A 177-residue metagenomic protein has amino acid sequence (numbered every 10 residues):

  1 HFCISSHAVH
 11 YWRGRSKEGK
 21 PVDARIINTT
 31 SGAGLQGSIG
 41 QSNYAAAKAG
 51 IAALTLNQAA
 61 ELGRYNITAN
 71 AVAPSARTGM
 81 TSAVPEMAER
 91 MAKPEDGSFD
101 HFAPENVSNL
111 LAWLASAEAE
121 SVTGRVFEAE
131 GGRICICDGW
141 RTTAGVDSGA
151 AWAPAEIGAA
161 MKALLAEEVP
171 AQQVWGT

Functional and structural regions predicted by a protein language model:
S5, A47: Active-site helix of classical SDR
H7-V22, A117: A short helix-coil junction within the Rossmann-fold of NAD(P)-dependent oxidoreductases
S31: Residue(s) in the substrate-gating loop at a strand-loop-helix junction that position the organic substrate next
G34-Q36, T78: Conserved catalytic-site region of short-chain dehydrogenase/reductase
Q36, A52, N57-I67, A117-S121: Active-site-adjacent segment of SDR/Rossmann-fold oxidoreductases
Q36-S42: Active-site loop immediately N-terminal to the catalytic Tyr-X3-Lys motif of short-chain dehydrogenase/reductase
A60, A71-H101, G139-A144: A glycine/serine/threonine-rich, flexible loop-to-helix segment that serves as the NAD(P) cofactor-binding "lid"
A92-T177: C-terminal helical subdomain
